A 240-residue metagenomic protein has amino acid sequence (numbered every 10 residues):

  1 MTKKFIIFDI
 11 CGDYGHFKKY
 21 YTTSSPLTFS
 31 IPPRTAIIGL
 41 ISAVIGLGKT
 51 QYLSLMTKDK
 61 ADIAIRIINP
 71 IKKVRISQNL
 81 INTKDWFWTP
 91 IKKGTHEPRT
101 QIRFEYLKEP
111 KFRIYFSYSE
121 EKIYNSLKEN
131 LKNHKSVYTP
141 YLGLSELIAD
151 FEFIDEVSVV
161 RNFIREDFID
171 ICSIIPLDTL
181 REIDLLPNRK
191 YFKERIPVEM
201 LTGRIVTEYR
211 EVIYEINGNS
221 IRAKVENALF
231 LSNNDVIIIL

Functional and structural regions predicted by a protein language model:
M1, M56-K58, L107: Short coil/turn motifs at beta-sheet boundaries
M1-T22: N-terminal, Lys/Arg- and Ser/Thr-rich interaction peptides
F5, K60-D62, E109-R113: Extracellular structured ligand-interaction cores
D9, A64-R66, Y115: Residues in well-ordered beta-strands of folded domains
D13, L27, R103: Glycine-rich, flexible loop/turn motifs
H16-K19, I31-P33, E109, P140: Generic structural "secondary-structure junction" signal
K19-W88: Glycine/small-residue-rich interface belts in oligomeric ring/scaffold proteins and their assembly partners
I68-L240: Internal, well-folded beta-alpha domain core
